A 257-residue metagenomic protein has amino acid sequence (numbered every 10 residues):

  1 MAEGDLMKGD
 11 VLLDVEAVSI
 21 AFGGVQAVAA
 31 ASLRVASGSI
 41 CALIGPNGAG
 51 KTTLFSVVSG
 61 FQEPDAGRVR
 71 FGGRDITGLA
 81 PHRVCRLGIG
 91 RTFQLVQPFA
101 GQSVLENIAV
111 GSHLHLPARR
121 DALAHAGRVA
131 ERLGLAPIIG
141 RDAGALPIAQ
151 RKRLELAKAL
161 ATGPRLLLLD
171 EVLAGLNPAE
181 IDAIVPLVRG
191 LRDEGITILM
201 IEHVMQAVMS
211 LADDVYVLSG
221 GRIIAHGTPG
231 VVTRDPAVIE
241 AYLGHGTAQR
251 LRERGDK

Functional and structural regions predicted by a protein language model:
A2-K257: Glycine-rich phosphate-binding loops of nucleotide-dependent enzymes
